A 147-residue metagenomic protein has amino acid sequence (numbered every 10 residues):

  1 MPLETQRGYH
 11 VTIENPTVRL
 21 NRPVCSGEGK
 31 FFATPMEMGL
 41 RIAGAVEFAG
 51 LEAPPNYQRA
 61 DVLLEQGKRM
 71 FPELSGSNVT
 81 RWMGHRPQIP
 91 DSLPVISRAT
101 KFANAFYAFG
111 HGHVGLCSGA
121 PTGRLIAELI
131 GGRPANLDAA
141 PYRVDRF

Functional and structural regions predicted by a protein language model:
M1-A103: Active-site substrate-recognition segment that forms the wall of the catalytic cavity or substrate channel
V95, A99-F147: C-terminal lid/capping helical subdomain adjacent to the catalytic/cofactor pocket in oxidative enzymes
